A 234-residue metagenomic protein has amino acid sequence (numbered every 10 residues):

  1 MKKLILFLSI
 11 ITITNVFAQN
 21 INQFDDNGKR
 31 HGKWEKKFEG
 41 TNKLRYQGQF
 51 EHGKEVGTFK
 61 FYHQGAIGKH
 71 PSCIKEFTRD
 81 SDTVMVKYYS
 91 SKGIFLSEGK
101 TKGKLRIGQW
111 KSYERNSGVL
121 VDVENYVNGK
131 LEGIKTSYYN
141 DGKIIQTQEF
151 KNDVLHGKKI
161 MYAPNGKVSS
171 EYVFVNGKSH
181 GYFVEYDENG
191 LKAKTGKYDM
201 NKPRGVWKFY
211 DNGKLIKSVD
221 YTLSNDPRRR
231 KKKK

Functional and structural regions predicted by a protein language model:
M1-N22: Bacterial Sec-dependent N-terminal signal peptides
V16-K234: Glycine/tyrosine- and acidic-biased, solvent-exposed loop/turn segments at the edges of beta-strands
